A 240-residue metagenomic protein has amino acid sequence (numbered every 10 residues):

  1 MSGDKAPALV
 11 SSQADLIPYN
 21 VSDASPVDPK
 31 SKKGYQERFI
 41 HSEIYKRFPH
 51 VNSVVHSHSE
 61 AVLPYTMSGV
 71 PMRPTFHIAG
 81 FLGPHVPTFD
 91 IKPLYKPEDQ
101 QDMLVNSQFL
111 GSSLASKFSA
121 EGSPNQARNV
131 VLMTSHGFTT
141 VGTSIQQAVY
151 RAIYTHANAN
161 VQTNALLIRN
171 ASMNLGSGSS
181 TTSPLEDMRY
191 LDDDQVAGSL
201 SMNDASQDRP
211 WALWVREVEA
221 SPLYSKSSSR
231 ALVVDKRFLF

Functional and structural regions predicted by a protein language model:
M1-F240: Glycine-rich flexible loops
